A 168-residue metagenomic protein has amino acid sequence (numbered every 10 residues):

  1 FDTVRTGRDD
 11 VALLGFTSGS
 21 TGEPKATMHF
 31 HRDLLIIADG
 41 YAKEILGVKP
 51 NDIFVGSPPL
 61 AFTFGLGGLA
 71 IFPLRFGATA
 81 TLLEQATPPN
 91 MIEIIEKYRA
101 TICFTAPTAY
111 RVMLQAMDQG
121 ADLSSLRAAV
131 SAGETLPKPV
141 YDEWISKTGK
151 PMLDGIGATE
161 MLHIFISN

Functional and structural regions predicted by a protein language model:
F1, T6, I37, I94-I95 (+1 more regions): A hydrophobic alpha-helix adjacent to the NAD(P)-binding/active-site core of NAD(P)-dependent oxidoreductases, strongly
F1-F16, E23, G47-I53: Conserved pre-ATP/AMP-binding loop-to-beta segment of ANL
G7, M28-F30, A106, P137: GHKL-family ATP-binding catalytic core of two-component histidine kinases
D10, E84, A106-P107, G133: Helix N-cap/beta->alpha junction signal
V11, T17-S20, M28, F54 (+6 more regions): Conserved S/T- and glycine-rich ATP-binding loop of Class I adenylate-forming
L35-I53, L60-T101, A116: Conserved AMP-binding/adenylation subdomain of ANL enzymes
R75, A100-T105, L114-N168: Gly/Ser/Thr-rich phosphate-binding loop
T87, A109-Y110, L136: Alpha-helix capping/helix-boundary segments
